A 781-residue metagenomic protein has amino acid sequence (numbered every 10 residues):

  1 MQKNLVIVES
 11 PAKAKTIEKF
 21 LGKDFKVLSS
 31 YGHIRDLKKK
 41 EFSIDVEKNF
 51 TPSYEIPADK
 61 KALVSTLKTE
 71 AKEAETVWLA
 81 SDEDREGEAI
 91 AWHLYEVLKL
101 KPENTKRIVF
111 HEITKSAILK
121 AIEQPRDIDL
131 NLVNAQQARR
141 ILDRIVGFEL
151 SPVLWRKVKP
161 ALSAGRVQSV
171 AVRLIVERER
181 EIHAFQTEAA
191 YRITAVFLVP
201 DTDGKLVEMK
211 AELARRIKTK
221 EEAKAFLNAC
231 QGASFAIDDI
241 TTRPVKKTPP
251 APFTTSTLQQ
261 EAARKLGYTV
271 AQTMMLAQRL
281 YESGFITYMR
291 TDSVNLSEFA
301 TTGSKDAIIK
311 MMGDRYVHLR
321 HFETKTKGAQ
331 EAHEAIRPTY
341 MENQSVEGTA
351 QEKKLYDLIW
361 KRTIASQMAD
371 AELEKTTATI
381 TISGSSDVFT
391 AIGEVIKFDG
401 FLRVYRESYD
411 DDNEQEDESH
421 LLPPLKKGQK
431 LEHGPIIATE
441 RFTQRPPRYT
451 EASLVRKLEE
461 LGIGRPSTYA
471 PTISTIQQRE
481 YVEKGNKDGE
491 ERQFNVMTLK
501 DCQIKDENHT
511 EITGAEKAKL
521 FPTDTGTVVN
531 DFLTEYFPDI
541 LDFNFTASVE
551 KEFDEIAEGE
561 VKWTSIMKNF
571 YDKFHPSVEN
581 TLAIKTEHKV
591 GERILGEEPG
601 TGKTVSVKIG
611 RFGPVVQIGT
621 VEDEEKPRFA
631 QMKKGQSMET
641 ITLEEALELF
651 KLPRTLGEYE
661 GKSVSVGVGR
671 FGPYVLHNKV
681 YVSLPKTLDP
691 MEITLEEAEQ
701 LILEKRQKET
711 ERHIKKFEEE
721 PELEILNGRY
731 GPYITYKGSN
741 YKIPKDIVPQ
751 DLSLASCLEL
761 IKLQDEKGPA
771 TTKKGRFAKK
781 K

Functional and structural regions predicted by a protein language model:
M1-I141, E149-L150, A214, Y409-N413 (+2 more regions): Intrinsically disordered, low-complexity regulatory segments
Q2-L5, T16, F25, S151 (+4 more regions): Basic, low-complexity terminal or inter-domain segments flanking catalytic cores
T16-F20, W92-H93, V172-E179, K361: Short active-site loop/helix that positions an aromatic residue
I113-F197, T242-K246: C-terminal or mid-to-C-terminal helical accessory/interaction module adjacent to the motor/catalytic core
I217-P252, K426-E432, T439, N544 (+1 more regions): Metal- or metallocofactor-binding catalytic centers and their adjacent structured scaffolds across diverse enzyme
I237-T241, T248-A262, T287-T291, R445-K457 (+1 more regions): Short acidic, hydrophobic short linear motifs in intrinsically disordered regions
Q259-E261, K265-Q272: A conserved hydrophobic secondary-structure block that centers on an alpha-helix together with its immediately flanking
